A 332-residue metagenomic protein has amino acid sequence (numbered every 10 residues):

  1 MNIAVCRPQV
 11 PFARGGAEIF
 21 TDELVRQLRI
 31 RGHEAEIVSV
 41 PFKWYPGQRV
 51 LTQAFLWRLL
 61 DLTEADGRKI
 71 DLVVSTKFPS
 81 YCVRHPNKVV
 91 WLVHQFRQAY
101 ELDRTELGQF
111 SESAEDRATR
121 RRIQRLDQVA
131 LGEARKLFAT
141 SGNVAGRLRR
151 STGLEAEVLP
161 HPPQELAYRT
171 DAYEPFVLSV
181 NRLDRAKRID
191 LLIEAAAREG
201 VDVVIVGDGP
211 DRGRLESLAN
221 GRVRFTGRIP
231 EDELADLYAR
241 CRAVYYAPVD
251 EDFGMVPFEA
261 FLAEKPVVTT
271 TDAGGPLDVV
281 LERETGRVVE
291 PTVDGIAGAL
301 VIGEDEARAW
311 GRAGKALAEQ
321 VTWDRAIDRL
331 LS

Functional and structural regions predicted by a protein language model:
R31-S80: Active-site donor-binding segments of glycosyltransferases and PAPS-dependent sulfotransferases
G108-Q109, S113-L137: Membrane-proximal helix-turn-helix segments that form the acceptor-binding/catalytic region of lipid-linked
P163, R169-K187, L191-G200: Conserved donor-binding/catalytic core segment of Leloir-type glycosyltransferases
G213-A235: Nucleotide-activated donor-binding/catalytic signature segment of Leloir-type glycosyltransferases, i.e., the conserved
V249: Aromatic "clamp/platform" in nucleotide-sugar-dependent glycosyltransferases that forms part of the donor/acceptor
P266-T270, V280: Short hydrophobic beta-strand element within catalytic cores of glycosyltransferases and related nucleotide-activated
E282-V293, V301-D305: Conserved acidic donor-binding segment of nucleotide-sugar-dependent glycosyltransferases
E306-Q320: A short, well-ordered alpha-helix in the C-terminal region of glycosyltransferases
